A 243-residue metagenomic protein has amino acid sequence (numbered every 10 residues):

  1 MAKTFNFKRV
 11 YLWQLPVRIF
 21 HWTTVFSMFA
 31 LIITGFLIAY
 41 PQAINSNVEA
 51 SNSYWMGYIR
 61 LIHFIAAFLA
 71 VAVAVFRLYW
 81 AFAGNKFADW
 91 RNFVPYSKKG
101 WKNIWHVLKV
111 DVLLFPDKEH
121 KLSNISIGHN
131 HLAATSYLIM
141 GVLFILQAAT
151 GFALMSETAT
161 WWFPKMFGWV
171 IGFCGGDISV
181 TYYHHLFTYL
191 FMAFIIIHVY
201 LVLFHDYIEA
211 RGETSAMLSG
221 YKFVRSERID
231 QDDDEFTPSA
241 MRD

Functional and structural regions predicted by a protein language model:
M1-D243: Membrane-embedded alpha-helical bundles that constitute the cytochrome b-like, heme-associated redox core of multi-pass
